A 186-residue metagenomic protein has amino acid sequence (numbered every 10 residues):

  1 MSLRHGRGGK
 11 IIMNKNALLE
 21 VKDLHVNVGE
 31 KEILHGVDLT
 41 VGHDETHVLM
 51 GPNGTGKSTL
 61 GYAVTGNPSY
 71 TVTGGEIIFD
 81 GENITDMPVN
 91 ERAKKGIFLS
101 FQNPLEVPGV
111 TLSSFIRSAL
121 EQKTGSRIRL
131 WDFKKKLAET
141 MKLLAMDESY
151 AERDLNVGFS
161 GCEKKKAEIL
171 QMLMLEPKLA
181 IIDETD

Functional and structural regions predicted by a protein language model:
L19-V21, L34: Conserved structural motif at the start of ABC-family nucleotide-binding domains
K31-E32, E91: Short coil-to-beta microelement around the adenine-binding A-loop and adjacent beta1/P-loop entry of ABC ATPase
V41-H43: Conserved hydrophobic segment flanking the Walker A/P-loop of ABC-type ATPase nucleotide-binding domains
H47, S58-Y70: Short, conserved post-Walker A segment of ABC-type ATPase nucleotide-binding domains
M50-T55: The feature captures the beta-strand-to-loop junction immediately N-terminal to the Walker
E76-R92, N156: ABC ATPase NBD Q-loop/coupling interface
L105-K178: ABC-family P-loop ATPase nucleotide-binding domains
I181-D186: Walker B catalytic motif
